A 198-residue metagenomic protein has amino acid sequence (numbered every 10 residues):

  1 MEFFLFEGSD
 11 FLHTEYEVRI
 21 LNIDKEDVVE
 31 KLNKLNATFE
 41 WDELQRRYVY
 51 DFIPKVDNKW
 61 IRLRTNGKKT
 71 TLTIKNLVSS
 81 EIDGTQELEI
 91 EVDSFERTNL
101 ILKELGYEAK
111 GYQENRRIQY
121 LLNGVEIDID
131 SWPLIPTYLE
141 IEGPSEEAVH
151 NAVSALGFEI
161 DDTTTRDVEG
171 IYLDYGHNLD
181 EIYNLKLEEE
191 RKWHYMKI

Functional and structural regions predicted by a protein language model:
F4-E126, E159-I198: N-terminal strand-loop-strand beta-hairpin
K75-L77, W132, P144: Surface loops and adjacent helix of pleckstrin homology
D130-P136: A contiguous pocket-lining binding segment that forms or flanks enzyme active sites
T137, E147-H150: Positively charged, low-complexity, intrinsically disordered RNA-binding extensions
H150-D161: Long, well-ordered alpha-helical scaffolding segments within enzyme catalytic domains, especially pronounced
